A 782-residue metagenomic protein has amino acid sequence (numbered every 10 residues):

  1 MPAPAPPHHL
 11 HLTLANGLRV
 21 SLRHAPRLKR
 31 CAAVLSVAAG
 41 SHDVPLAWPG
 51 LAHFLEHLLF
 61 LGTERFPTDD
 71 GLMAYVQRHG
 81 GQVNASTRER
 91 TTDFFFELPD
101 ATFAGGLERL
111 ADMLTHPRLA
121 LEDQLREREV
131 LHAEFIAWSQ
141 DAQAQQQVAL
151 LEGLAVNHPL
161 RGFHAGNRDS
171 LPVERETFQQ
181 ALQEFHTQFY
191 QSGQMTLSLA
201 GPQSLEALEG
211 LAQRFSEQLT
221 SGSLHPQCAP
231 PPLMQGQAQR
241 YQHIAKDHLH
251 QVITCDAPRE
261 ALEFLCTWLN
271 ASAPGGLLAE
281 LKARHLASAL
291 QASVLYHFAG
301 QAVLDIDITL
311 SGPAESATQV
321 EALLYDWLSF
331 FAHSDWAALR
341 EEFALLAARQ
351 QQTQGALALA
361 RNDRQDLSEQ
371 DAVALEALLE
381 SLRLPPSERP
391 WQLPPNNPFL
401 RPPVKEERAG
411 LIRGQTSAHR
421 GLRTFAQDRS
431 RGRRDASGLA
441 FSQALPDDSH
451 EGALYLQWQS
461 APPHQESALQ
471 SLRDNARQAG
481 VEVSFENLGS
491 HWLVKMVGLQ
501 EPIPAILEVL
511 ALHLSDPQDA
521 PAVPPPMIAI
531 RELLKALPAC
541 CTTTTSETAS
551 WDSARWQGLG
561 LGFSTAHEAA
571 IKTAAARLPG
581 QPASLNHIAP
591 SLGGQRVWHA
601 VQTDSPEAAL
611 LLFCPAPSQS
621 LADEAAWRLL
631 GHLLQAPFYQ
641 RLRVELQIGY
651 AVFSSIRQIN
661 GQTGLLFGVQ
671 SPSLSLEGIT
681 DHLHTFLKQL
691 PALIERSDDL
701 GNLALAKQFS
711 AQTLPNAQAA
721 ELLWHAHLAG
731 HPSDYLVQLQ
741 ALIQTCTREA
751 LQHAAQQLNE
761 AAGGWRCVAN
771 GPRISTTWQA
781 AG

Functional and structural regions predicted by a protein language model:
P2-A5, R161-H164, Q191, T196-V252 (+3 more regions): An aromatic/glycine/proline-enriched structural segment found at the starts of mature extracellular/organellar domains
P2-H8, G153-T196, A229-P231, E315 (+4 more regions): Histidine-acidic residue clusters that define the catalytic metal-binding segment of zinc metallopeptidase domains
H24-V76, E134, P258-L269, P446-S484 (+2 more regions): Active/ligand-binding-proximal structured segments within catalytic/core domains that scaffold catalytic residues
V34-S36, S223-E280, A358-L367, A372 (+2 more regions): His/Glu-based metal-binding/catalytic segments typifying zinc-dependent metallopeptidases
V37, E64, D69-F185, P231-L233 (+9 more regions): Acidic/histidine-enriched segments that form metal/cofactor-coordinating and catalytic pocket/exosite environments
E122, L199, Q203-G210, E217 (+3 more regions): Non-catalytic accessory/assembly modules
N270-S311, R473-E486, L611, G631-P672: A structural supersecondary motif
L339-A444, E547-T573, Q708-G782: C-terminal regions of mature proteins
